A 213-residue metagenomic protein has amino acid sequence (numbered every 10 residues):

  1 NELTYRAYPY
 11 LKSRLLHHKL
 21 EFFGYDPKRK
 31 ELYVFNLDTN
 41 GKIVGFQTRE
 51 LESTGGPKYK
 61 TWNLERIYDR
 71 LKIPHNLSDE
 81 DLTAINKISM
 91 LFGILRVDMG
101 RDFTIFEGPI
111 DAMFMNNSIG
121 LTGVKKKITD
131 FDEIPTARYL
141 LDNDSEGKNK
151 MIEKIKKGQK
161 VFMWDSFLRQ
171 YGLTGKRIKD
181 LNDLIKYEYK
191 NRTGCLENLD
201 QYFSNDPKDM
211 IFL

Functional and structural regions predicted by a protein language model:
N1-V44, Y68, H75, D79-D81 (+3 more regions): TOPRIM metal-binding catalytic domain and adjacent DNA-binding surface shared by DnaG-type primases
E2, Y10, K28, E50 (+2 more regions): Broad hydrophobic/π-residue packing in well-ordered secondary structure
T4-R6, K19-E21, G55-L64, I88 (+4 more regions): A general marker of short, structured functional hotspots
K30-T136, K150-M151: Phosphate-handling DNA/RNA-contact segment within nucleic-acid enzymes
T39, V44, G100-F103, P109-L213: TOPRIM fold recognition
